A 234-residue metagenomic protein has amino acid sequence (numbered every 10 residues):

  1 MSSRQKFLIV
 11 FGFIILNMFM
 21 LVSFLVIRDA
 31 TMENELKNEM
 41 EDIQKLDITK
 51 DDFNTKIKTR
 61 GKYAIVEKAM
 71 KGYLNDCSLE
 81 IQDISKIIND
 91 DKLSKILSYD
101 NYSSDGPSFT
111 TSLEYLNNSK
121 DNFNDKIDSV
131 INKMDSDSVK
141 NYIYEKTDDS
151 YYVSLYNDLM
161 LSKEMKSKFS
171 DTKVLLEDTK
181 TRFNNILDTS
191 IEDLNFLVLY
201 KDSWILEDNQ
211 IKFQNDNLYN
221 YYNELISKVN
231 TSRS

Functional and structural regions predicted by a protein language model:
M1-Q5: Short, Lys/Arg-rich N-terminal segment immediately upstream of the first membrane anchor
F7-V10, N17-T111: Leu/Val/Ala/Ile-rich N-terminal alpha-helices, chiefly Sec-type signal peptides and the beginnings
F11-F13, I127: Enrichment for repetitive, rod-forming helical segments
E33, K37, E67, K71 (+9 more regions): Generic detector of well-ordered alpha-helical segments enriched in charged/polar residues, highlighting helical
I81, F183-I186, V229: Alpha-helical transition-metal enzyme core signature, strongest for iron centers
L93-L206: Extended amphipathic alpha-helical interaction segments
E192-S234: Extracytoplasmic/luminal low-complexity segments enriched in Pro/Gly and acidic/polar residues that act as flexible
